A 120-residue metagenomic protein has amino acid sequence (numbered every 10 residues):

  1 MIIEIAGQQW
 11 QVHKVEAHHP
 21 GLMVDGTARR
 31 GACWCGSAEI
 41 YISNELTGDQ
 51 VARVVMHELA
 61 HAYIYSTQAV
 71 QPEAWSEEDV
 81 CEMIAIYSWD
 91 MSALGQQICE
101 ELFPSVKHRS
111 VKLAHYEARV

Functional and structural regions predicted by a protein language model:
M1-Q50, S66-V120: Metalloprotease/metallohydrolase-associated module, dominated by Zn2+-dependent proteases
R53-Y65: Active-site recognition of the HExxH zinc-binding catalytic motif
